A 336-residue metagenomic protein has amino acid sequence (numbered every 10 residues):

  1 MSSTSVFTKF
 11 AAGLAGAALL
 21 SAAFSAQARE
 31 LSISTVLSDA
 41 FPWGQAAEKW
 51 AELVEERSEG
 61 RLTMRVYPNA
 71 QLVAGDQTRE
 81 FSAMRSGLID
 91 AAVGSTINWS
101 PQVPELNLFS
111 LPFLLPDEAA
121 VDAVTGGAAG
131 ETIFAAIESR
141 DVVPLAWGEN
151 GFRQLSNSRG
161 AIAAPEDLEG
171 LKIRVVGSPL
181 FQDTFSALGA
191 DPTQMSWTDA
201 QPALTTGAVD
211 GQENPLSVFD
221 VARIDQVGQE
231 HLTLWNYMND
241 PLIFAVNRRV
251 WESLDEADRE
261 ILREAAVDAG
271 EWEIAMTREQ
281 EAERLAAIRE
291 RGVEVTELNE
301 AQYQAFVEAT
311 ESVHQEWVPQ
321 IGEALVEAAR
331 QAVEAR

Functional and structural regions predicted by a protein language model:
S2-L14: Bacterial N-terminal signal peptides that target proteins for export
G16, R29-A120, A129-E131, I137-R336: N-terminal secretory/targeting leader peptides
L20-S25: N-terminal signal peptide c-region/cleavage motif recognized by signal peptidases
